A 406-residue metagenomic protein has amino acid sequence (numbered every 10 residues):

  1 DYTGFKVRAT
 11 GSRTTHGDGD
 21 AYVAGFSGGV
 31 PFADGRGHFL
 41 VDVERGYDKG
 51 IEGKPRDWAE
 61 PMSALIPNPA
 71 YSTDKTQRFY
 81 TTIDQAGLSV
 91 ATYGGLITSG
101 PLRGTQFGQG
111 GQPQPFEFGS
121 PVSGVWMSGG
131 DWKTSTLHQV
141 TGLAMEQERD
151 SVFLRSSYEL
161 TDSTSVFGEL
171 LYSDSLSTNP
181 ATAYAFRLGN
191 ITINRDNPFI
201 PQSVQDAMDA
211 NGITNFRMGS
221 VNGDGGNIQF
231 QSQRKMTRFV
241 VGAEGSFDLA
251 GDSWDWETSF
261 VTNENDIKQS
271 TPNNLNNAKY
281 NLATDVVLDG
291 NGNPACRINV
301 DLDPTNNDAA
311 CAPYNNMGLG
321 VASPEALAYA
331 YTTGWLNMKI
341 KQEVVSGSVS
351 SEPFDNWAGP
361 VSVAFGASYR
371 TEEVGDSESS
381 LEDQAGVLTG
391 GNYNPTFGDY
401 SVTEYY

Functional and structural regions predicted by a protein language model:
D1-V241, S246-F247, S253-K339, E373-G398: Surface-exposed beta-strand-turn/loop segments characteristic of Gram-negative outer-membrane beta-barrels
F32, F247-L249, E352-A358: Surface-exposed acidic, glycine-flexible loop patches that form ligand/cofactor-binding and adhesion interfaces
P360-S368: Long, low-complexity, repeat-rich, intrinsically disordered, solvent-exposed domains used in surface/appendage assembly
S401-Y406: Structured alpha-helical segments in the cores of large, soluble enzyme domains
